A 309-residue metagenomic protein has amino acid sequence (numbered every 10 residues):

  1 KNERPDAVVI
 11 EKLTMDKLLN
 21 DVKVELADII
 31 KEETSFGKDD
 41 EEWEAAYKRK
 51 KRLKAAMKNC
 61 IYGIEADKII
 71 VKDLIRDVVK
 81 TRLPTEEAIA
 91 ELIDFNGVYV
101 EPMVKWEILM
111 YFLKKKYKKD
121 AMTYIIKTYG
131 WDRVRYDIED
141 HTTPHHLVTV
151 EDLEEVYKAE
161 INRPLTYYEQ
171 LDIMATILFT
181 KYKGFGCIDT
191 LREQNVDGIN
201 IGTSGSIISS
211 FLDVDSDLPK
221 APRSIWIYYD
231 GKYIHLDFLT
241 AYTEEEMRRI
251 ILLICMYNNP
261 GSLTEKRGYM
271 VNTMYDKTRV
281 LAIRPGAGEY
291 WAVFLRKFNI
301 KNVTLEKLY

Functional and structural regions predicted by a protein language model:
K1-L263: N-terminal accessory targeting/assembly segments
P219-P222, Y229-G231, M274-D276, G286-Y290: Short flexible coil/turn linkers enriched for glycine and charged/polar residues that connect secondary-structure
I225, M270-V271: Residue-level detector of beta-strand structural context in well-folded domains
A241-E244, R248, T278, I283-Y290: Active-site region of the double-stranded beta-helix
C255-M256, T273-T278: Short flexible/disordered coil segments
S262-R267, R279, G286-Y309: Glycine-rich adenosyl-nucleotide cofactor-binding module
T264, N272-T273: Glycine-enriched loop-and-adjacent helix/strand subsegments that border the catalytic/binding cleft of enzyme cores
